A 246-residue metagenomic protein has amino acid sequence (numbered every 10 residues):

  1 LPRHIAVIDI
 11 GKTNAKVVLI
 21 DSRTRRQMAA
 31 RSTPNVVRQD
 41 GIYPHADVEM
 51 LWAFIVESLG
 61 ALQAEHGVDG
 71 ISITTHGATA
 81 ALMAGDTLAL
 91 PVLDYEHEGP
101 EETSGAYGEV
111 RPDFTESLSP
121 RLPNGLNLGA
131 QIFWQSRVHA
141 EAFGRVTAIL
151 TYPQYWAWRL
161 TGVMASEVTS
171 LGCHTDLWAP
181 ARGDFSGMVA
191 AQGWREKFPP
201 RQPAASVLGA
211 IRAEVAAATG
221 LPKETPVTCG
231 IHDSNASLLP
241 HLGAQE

Functional and structural regions predicted by a protein language model:
L1-P91, E102, R145, A213-C229: N-terminal glycine/serine-rich phosphate-binding loop of ATP-dependent small-molecule kinases, especially carbohydrate
I10-K12, E116-H232: Gly/Ser/Thr-rich active-site cleft segment
A15, T75, G129, N235-L238: Short glycine/serine/threonine-rich phosphate/pyrophosphate-binding segments that cradle anionic phosphate groups
D21-T24, M83-T87, L160-M164, A181 (+1 more regions): Short acidic-glycine loop/turn motifs at beta-strand connectors
T87-G99, C173-H174: A charged helix-plus-loop insertion that forms the helical arch/lid used to bind and gate nucleic-acid substrates
D94-P112: Short alpha-helix plus adjacent loop in nuclease-associated cores
T225, S234-E246: Catalytic phosphate/nucleotide-handling subdomain of diverse soluble enzymes
